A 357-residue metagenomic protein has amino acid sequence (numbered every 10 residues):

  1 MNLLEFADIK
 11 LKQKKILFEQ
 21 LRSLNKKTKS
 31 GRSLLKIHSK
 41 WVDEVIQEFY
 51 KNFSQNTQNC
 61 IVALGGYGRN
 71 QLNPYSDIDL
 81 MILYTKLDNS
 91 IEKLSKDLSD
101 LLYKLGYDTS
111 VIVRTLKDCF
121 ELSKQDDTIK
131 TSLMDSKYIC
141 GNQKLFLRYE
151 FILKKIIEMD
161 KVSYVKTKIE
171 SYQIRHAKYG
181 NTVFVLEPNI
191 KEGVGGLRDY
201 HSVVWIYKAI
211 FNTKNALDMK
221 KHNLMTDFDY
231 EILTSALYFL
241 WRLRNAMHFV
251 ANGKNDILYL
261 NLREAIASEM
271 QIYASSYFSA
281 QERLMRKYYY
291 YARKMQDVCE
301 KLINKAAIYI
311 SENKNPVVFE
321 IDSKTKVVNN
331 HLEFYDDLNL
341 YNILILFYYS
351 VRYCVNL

Functional and structural regions predicted by a protein language model:
M1-L357: A nucleotide- and high-energy phosphate-metabolite-utilizing enzyme signature
